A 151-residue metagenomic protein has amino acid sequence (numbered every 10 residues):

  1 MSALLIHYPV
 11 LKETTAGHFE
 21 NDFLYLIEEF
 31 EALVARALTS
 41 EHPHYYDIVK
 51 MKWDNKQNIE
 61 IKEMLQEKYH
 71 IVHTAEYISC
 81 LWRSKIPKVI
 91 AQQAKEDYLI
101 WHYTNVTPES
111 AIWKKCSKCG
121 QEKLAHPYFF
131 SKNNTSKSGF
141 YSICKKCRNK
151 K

Functional and structural regions predicted by a protein language model:
M1-R36, D97-N105: N-terminal interaction/assembly modules
Y25, E29, S40-H44, A111: Alpha-helix N-cap/N′ positions at the starts of helices
R36-Q57: Short amphipathic alpha helix immediately N-terminal
I59-E63: Residues within the helices of the helix-turn-helix
L65-L81: Short, basic interhelical loop/turn and adjoining N-cap of the next helix at nucleic-acid- or acidic-partner-contacting
R83-N105: Short, Lys/Arg-enriched C-terminal cap helix and immediately downstream tail that follows
T107-E109: Intrinsically disordered, low-complexity Ser/Thr-rich linker and spacer segments in cell-wall-related proteins
I112-K151: BZIP DNA-binding basic region
